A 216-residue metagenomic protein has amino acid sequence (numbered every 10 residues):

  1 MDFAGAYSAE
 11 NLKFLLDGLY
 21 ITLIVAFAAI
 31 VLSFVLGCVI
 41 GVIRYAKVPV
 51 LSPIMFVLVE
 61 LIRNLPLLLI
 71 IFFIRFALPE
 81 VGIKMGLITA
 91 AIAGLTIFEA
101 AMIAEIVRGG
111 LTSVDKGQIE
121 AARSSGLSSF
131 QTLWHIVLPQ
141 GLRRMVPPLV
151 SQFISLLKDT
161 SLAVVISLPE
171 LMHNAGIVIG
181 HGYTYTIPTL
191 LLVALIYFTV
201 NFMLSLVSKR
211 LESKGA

Functional and structural regions predicted by a protein language model:
M1-A216: Transmembrane alpha-helices and adjacent helix-loop boundaries
